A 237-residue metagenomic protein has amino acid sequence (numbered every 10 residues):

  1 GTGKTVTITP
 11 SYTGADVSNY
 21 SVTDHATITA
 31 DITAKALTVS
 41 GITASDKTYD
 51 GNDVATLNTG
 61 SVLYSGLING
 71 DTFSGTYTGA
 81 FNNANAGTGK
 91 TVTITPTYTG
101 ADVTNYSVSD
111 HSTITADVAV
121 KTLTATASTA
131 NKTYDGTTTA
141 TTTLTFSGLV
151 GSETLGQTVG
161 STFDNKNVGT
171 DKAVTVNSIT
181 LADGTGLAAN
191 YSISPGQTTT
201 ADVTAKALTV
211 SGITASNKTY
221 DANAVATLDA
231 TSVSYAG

Functional and structural regions predicted by a protein language model:
G1-G237: Short loop/turn motifs that initiate or flank beta-strands
